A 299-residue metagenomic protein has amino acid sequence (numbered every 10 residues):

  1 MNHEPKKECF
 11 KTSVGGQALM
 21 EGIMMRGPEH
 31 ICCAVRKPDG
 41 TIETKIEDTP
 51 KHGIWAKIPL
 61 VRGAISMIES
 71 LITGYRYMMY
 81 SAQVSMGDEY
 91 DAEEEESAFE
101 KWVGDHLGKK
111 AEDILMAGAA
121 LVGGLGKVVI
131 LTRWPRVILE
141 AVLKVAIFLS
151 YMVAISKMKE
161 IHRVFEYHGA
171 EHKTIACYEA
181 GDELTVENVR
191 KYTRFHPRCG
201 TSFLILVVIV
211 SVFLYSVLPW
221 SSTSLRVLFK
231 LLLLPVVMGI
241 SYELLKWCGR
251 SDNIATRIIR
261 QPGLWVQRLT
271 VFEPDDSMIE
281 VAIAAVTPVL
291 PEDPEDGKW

Functional and structural regions predicted by a protein language model:
M1-E89: Divalent-cation
H3-G15, L19, I23-M25, E93-E94 (+3 more regions): Polar-ligand-bearing catalytic/cofactor-coordination segments of membrane-embedded or membrane-tethered inner-membrane
G16-Q17, V61, I65-I68, E171 (+3 more regions): Amphipathic alpha-helical transducer elements in NTP-driven molecular machines
H30, I58-Y80, L139-F165, L234-R250: Hydrophobic alpha-helical membrane-embedded segments
D48-P50, I54, M67, L71-D113 (+4 more regions): Multi-pass alpha-helical transmembrane bundle typical of ion/small-solute transporters and intramembrane aspartyl
Y80, A119-R133, V207-F229, P235-M238 (+1 more regions): Juxtamembrane "helix exit" motif at the C-terminal ends of alpha-helical transmembrane segments in multi-pass membrane
K109-G124, H196-V207: Select subsegments of transmembrane alpha-helices in polytopic membrane proteins, especially boundary-proximal
D113-M116, R136-K144, R226-K230, L234: Residue-level signature of transmembrane alpha-helical entry/exit and packing/kink sites in multi-pass membrane
